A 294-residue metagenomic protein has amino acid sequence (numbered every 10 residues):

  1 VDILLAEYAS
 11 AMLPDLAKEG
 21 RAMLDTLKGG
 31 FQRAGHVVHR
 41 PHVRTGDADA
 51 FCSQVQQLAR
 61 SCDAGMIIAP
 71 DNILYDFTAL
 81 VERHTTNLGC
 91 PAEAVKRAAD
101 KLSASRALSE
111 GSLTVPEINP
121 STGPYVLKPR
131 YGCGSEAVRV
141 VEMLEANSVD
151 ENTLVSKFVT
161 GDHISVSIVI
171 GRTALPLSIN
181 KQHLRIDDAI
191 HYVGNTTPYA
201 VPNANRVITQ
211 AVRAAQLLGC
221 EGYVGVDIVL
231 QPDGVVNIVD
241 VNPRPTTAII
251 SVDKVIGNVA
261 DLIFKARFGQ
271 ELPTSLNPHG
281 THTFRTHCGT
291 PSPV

Functional and structural regions predicted by a protein language model:
V1-L16: Nucleotide-activated donor-dependent transferases that construct or modify glycoconjugates
L4, A94-L175, K181-H183, V193-T209: Active-site nucleotide/adenylate-binding loops and adjacent lid/helix of ATP-dependent enzymes
M12-G29: Glycine- and acidic-residue-enriched helix-capping/strand-helix junction motifs
F31-R40: A generic structural motif
V38, D261-V294: Peripheral (often C-terminal) accessory segments that flank ATP-dependent C-N-forming ligase machineries
H39-E117: Conserved N-proximal alpha/beta basic substrate-recognition cap immediately N-terminal to, or forming the N-lobe
S156-G219, L230, N242-R267, H287: ATP-dependent carboxylate/phosphate-activation module, predominantly the ATP-grasp catalytic core and closely related
E221-D233: A short glycine-rich, hydrophobically flanked beta-strand micro-motif that places a catalytic Asp/Glu for divalent metal
